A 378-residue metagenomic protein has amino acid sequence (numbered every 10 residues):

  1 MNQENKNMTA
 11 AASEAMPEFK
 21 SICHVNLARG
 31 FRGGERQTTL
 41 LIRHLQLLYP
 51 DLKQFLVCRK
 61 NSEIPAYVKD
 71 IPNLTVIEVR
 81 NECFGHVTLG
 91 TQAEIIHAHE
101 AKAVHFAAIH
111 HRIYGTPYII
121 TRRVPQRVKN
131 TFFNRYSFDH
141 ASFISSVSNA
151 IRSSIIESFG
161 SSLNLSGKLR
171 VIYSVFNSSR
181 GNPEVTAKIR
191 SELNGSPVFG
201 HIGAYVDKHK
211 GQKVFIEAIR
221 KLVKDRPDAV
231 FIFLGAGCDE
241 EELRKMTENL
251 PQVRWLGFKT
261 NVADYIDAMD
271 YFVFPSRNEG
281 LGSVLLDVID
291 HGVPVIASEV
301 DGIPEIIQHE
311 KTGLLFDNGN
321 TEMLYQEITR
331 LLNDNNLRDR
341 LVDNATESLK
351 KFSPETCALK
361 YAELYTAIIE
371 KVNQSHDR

Functional and structural regions predicted by a protein language model:
S21-V25, E192-K210, I216-I219: Conserved donor-binding/catalytic core segment of Leloir-type glycosyltransferases
H24-N81, I156, S162-K168, G237-D239: N-terminal strand-loop element at the rim of the active site of nucleotide-sugar-dependent glycosyltransferases
V57-C58, P294-A297, I307: Short hydrophobic beta-strand element within catalytic cores of glycosyltransferases and related nucleotide-activated
G90, Y118-N149, L163: A conserved, positively charged/aromatic
A98-V104, R122-P125: Short His-centered aromatic/hydrophobic patch
S153-E157, Y173-E192, V372: Acidic anion/phosphate-binding donor-loop and adjacent secondary structure in glycosyltransferase catalytic cores
F258, R277: Aromatic "clamp/platform" in nucleotide-sugar-dependent glycosyltransferases that forms part of the donor/acceptor
H309-E310, L314-T321, R330-N336, K350: Conserved acidic donor-binding segment of nucleotide-sugar-dependent glycosyltransferases
